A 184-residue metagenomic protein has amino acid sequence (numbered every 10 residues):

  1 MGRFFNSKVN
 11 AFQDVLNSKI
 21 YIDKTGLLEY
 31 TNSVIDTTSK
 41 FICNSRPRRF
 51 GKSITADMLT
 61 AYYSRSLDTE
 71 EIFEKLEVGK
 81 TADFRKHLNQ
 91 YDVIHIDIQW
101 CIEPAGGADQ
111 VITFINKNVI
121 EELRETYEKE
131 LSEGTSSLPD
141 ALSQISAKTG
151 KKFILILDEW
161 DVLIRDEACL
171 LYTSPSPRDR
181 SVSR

Functional and structural regions predicted by a protein language model:
M1-S174: Phosphate-binding site recognition
Y172-R184: Single conserved hydrophobic/aromatic residue that forms the stacking wall/gate of nucleotide- or nucleobase-binding
